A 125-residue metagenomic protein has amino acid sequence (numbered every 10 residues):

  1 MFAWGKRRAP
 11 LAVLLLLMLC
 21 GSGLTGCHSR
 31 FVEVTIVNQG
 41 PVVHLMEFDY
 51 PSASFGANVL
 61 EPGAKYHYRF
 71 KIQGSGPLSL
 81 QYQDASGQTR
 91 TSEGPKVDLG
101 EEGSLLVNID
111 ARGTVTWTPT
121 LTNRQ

Functional and structural regions predicted by a protein language model:
M1-C27: Sec-dependent bacterial lipoprotein signal peptides
V34-V42: Asparagine-centered strand-capping/turn motif at beta-strand->loop junctions
E47-F55: Short amphipathic beta-strand segments in non-cytosolic proteins
G56-P62: Short beta-strand segments within Ig-like beta-sandwich modules, predominantly Fibronectin type-III
H67-P77: Short Pro-Gly-centered beta-turn/loop motif in secreted/extracellular proteins
S75-S86: A short, solvent-exposed beta-strand micro-motif common in secreted/extracellular proteins
Q88-K96: Edge beta-strands of extracellular beta-sandwich domains
P95-Q125: Extracellular beta-sheet/turn segments enriched in Thr/Pro/Gly and aliphatic residues
